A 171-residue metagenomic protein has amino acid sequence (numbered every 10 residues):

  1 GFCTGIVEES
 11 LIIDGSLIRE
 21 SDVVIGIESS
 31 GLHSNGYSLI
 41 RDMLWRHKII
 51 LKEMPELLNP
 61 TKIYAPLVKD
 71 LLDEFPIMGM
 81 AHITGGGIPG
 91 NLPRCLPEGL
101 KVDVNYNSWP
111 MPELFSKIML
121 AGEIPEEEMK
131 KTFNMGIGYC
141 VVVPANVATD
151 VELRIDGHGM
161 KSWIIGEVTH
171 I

Functional and structural regions predicted by a protein language model:
G1-Y37, E167: Glycine-rich anion-binding loops of enzyme active sites
G15-L17, I40-R41, R94-L96, I155: Short, glycine/charged-enriched secondary-structure capping and boundary segments
L32, G36-L39, Y106, P110: Short acidic-hydrophobic sequence patches enriched in Asp/Glu that either
Y37-K48: Short, compositionally biased
R46-L58, K62-I171: Glycine-/charge-enriched secondary-structure boundary and capping motifs
